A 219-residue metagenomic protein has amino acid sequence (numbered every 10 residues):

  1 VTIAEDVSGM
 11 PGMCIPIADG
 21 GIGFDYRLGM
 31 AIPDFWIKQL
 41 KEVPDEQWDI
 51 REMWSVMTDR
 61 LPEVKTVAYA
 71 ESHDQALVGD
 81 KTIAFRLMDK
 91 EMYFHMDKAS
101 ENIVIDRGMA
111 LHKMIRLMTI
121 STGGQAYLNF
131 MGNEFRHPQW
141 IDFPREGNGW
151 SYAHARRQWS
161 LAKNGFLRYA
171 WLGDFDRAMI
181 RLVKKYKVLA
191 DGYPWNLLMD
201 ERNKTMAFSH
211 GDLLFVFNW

Functional and structural regions predicted by a protein language model:
V1-A155, K184-W219: Conserved alpha/beta catalytic core and glycan-binding cleft of carbohydrate-active enzymes
H154-V188: Catalytic cores of secreted or luminal carbohydrate-active enzymes
